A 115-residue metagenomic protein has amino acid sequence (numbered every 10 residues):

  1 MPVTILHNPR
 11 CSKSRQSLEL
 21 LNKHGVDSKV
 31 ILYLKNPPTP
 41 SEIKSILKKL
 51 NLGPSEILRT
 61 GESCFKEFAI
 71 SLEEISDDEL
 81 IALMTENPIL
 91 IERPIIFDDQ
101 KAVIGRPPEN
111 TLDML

Functional and structural regions predicted by a protein language model:
M1-H24, S28-Y33: Local sequence-structure signature of Cys/Sec-based thiol-disulfide redox active-site neighborhoods
K35-L115: Thiol/selenol-based redox catalytic cores and closely related redox-interacting motifs
